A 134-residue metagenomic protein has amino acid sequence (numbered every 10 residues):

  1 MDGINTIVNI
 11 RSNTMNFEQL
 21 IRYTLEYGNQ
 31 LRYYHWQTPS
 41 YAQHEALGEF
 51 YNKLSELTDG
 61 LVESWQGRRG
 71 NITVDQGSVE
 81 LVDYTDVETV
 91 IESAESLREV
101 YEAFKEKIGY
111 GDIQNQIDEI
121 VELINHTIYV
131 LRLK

Functional and structural regions predicted by a protein language model:
D2-T14: Short, Lys/Arg-enriched N-terminal segments with co-localized hydrophobic residues within the first ~10-30 amino acids
R11, R68-D83: Terminal beta-strand-rich extracellular "head" domains that mediate receptor/glycan or other ligand binding
N13, L20, Q43, G109-I113: Residue-level recognition of alpha-helical structural elements
E18, R22-L25, N29, G48 (+5 more regions): Generic structural signal for well-ordered, non-transmembrane alpha-helical segments in soluble/cytosolic regions
E26-E49, K105-G109: Helix-loop segments that flank and shape redox-cofactor active sites
Y34, T38-Y41, L61-S64, R68 (+2 more regions): Hydrophobic stripe of amphipathic alpha-helices that form coiled-coil interfaces
H44-T73: Conserved alpha-helical segments that form or flank metal/cofactor-binding pockets of metalloenzymes
S78-R132: Acidic/histidine-rich alpha-helical segments that form the ligand environment of transition-metal centers
